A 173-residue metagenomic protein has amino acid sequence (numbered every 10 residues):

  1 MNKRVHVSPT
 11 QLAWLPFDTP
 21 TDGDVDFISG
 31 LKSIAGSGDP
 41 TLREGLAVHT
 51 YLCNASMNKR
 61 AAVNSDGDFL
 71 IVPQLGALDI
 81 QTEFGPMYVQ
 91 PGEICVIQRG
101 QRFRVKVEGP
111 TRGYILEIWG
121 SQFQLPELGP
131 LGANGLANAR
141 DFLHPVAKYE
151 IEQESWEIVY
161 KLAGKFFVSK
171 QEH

Functional and structural regions predicted by a protein language model:
M1-H173: Jelly-roll (double-stranded beta-helix
